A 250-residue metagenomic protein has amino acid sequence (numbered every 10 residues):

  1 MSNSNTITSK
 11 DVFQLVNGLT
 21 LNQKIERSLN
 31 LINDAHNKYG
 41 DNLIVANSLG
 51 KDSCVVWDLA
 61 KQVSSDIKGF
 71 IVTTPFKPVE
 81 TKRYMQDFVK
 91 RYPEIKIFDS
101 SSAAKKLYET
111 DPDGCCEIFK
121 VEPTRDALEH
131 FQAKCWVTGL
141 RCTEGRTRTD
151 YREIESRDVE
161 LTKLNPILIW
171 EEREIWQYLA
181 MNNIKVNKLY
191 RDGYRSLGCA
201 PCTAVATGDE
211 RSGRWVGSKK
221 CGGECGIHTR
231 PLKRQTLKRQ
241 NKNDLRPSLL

Functional and structural regions predicted by a protein language model:
S2-L250: Nucleotide-activated chemistry modules centered on ATP-dependent adenylation/adenylyltransferase
